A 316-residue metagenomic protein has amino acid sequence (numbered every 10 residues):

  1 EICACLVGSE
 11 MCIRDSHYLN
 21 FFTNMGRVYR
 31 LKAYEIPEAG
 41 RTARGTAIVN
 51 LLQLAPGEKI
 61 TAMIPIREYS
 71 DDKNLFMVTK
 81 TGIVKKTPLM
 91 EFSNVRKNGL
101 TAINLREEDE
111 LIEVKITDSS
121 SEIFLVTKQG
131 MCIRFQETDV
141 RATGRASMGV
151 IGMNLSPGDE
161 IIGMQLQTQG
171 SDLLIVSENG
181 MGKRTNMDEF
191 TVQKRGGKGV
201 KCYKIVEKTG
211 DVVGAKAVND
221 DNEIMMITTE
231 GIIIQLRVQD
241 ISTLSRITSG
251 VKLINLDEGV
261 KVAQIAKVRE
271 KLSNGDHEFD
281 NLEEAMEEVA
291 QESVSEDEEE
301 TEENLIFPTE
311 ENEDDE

Functional and structural regions predicted by a protein language model:
E1-G8, I13: Single conserved hydrophobic/aromatic residue that forms the stacking wall/gate of nucleotide- or nucleobase-binding
D15-K80, I161: Conserved catalytic alpha/beta cores of large enzymes that bind or transform nucleotide phosphates and polynucleotides
L19-N20, I112, I162, V212-V213 (+1 more regions): Intrinsically disordered, low-complexity linker and terminal regions at domain boundaries
V28, E58-D240, L244: Conserved structured catalytic cores and adjacent interaction surfaces of nucleotide-binding/hydrolyzing enzymes
T248-G250: Conserved blade-ending motifs and adjacent loop-strand segments that build the rim/top face of beta-propeller domains
A266-E316: Acidic, low-complexity intrinsically disordered tails
